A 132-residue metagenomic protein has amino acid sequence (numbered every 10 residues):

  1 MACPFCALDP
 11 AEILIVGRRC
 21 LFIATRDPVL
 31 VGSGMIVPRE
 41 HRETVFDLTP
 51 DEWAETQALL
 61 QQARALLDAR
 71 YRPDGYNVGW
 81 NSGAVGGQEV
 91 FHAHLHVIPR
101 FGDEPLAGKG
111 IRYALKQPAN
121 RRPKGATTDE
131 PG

Functional and structural regions predicted by a protein language model:
M1-G132: HIT superfamily nucleotide-processing domains
